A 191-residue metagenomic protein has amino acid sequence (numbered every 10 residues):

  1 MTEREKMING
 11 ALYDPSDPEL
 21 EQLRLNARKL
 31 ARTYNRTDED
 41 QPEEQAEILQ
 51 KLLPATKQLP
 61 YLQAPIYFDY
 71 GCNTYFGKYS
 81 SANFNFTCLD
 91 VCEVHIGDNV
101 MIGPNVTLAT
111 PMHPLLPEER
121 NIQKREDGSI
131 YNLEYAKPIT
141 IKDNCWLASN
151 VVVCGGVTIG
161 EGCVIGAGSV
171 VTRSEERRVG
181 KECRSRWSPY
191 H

Functional and structural regions predicted by a protein language model:
M1-L59, L115, R184-R186: Terminal amphipathic alpha-helical/low-complexity segments used for targeting or macromolecular assembly
T33-N35, R173-R178: Short arginine-rich
Y61, I66, T140, W146 (+2 more regions): A generic "structured core" feature
I66-F76, S81-V157, R184: Flexible, glycine/small-residue-enriched loop-and-beta-strand segment within the central core of proteins
V157, G168-S169, S174-E175: Short glycine-rich donor-binding/catalytic loop of glycosyltransferases that coordinates the nucleotide-sugar
E176, G180-H191: Positively charged, low-complexity/disordered segments
